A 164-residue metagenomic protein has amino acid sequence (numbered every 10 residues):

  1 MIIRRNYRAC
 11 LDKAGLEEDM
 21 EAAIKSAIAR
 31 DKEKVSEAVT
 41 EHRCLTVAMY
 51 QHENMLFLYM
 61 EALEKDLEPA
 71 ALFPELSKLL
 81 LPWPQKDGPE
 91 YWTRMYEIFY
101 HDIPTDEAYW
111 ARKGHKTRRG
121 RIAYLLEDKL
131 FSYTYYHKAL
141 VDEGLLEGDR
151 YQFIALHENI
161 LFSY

Functional and structural regions predicted by a protein language model:
M1-S26, R112-F131: Short glycine-/aliphatic-rich beta-strand segments at the starts of folded cytosolic domains
R8-D12, A62, Y164: Short loop/turn segments at strand-loop or loop-helix junctions that form parts of catalytic or ligand-binding pockets
A14-L16, L56, K65, K129-L130 (+1 more regions): Generic "edge-of-domain/loop-turn" microfeature
E17-H42, K129-R150: Short amphipathic alpha-helical segments
K32-F57, E61, E143-Y164: Short, glycine- and small/hydrophobic-rich beta-strand elements in well-ordered beta-sheets
S36-L45, M60-R94, E147-D149: An amphipathic, aromatic/His-enriched active-site/gating alpha helix that lines ligand/cofactor pockets
D87-Y124: Surface-exposed beta-loop interaction hotspot
G114-Y164: Conserved small-residue-rich
